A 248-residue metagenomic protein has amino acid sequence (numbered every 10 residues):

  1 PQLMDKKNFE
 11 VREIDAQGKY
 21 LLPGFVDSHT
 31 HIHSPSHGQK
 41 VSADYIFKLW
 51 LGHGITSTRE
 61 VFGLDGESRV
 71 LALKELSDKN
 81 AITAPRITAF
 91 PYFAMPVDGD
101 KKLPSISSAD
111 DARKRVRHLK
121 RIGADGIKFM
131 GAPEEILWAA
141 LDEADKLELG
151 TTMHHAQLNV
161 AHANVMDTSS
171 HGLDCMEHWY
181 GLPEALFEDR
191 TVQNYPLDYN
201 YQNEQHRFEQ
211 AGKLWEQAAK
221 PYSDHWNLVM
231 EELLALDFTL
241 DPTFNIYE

Functional and structural regions predicted by a protein language model:
P1-L22: Histidine-rich, glycine-flanked metal-binding segment
K19-K79, G99-D100, P104, A163-T168: Metal-associated gating/positioning segment near the N- to mid-region
T30-V41, A94-S108, E188, P196-Y199 (+1 more regions): Acidic/histidine-rich helix-loop elements that form or flank divalent-metal/phosphate-binding sites at the catalytic
S36-Q39, V70-L71, A161-G172, L186-Y195 (+1 more regions): Histidine/acidic-residue-rich catalytic or RNA/ligand-binding cores of hydrolases and nuclease-related proteins
I46-E67, A84-F93, K120-A132, L141 (+4 more regions): Divalent metal-dependent hydrolysis catalytic cores, especially in the metallo-beta-lactamase
D65-L71, G131-E143, L186-L197: Active-site-adjacent beta->alpha loops and helix N-cap segments on the catalytic face of soluble alpha/beta enzymes
A81-A84, T88-D167: Histidine/acidic-residue-rich, glycine-tolerant segments that coordinate divalent metal ions
H118-D125, L182-E248: Active-site neighborhoods of metal-dependent hydrolases
